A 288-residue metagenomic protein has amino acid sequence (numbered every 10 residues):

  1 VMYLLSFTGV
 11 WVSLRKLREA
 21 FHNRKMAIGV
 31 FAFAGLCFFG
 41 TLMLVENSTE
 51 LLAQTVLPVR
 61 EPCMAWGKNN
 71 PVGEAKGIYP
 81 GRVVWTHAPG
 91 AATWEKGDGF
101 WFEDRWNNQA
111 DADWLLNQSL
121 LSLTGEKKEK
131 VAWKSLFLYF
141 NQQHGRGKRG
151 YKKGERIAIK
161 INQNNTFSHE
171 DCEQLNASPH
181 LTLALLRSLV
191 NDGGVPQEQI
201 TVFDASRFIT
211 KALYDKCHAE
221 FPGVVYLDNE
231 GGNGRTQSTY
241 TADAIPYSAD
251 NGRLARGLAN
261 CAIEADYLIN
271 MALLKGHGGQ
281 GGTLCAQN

Functional and structural regions predicted by a protein language model:
L5, W11-K16, A27, V45-N288: N-terminal and secondary-structure boundary signal
L17-F31: Bacterial N-terminal signal peptides that target proteins for export
H22, F39-T49: N-terminal export/targeting leaders of redox proteins
A27-M43: Internal/C-terminal transmembrane anchor helices
